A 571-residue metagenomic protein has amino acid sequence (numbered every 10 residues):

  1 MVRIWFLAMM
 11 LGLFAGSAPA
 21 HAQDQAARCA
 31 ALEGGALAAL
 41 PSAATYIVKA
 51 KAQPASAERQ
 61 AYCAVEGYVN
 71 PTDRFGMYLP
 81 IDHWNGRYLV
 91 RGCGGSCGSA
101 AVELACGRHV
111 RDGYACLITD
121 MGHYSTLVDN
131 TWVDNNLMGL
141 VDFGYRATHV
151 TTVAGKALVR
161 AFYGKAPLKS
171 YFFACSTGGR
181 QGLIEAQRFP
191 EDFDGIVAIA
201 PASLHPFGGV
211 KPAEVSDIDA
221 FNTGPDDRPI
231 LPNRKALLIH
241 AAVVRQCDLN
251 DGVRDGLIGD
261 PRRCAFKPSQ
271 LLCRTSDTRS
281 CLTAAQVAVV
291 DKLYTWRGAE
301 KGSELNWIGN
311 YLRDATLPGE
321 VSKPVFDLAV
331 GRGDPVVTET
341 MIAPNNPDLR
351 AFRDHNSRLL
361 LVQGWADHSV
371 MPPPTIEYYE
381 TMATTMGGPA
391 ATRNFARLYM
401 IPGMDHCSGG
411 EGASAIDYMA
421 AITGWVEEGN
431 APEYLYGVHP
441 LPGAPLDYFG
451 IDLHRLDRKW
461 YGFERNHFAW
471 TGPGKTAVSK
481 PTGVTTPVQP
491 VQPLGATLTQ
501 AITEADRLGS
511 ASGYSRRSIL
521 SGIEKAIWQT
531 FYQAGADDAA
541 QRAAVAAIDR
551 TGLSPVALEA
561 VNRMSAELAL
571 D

Functional and structural regions predicted by a protein language model:
W5-G16: Bacterial N-terminal signal peptides
A22-R87, R91, A100-A105, H240 (+5 more regions): Catalytic-loop region of hydrolases
F75-Y78, A100-A105, L127-T131, L183-R188 (+7 more regions): Short, solvent-exposed loop/turn and secondary-structure capping segments
G95-G164, V210-K211, S322-M341, M400-D405: Cap/lid segment of the alpha/beta-hydrolase catalytic domain
K165-S176: Alpha/beta-hydrolase fold nucleophile elbow
C175-I184: Glycine-rich nucleophile elbow surrounding the catalytic serine of serine-hydrolase chemistry
E185, E191-G298, M400: A catalytic-pocket lid/entrance helix-loop region that shapes and gates access to the active site across common
Y294, G298-W460, H467, V491-L498: C-terminal subdomain of alpha/beta-hydrolase-fold enzymes, centered on the catalytic histidine and its supporting
